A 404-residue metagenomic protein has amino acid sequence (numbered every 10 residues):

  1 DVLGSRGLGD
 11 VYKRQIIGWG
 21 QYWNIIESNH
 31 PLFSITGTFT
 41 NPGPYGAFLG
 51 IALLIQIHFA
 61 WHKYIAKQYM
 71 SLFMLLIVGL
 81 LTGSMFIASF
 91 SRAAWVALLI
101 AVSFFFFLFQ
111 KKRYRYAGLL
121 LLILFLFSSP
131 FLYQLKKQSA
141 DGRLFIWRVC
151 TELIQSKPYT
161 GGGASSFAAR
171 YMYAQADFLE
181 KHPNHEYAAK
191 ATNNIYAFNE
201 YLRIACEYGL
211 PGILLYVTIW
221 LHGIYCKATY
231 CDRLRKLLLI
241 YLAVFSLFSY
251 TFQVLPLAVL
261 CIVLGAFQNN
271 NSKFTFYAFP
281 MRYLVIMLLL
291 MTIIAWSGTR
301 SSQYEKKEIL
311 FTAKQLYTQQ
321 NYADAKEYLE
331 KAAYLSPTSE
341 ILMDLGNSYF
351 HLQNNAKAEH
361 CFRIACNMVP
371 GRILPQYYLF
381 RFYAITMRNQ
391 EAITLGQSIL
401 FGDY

Functional and structural regions predicted by a protein language model:
S5, D10-F33, G37-K112, Y116-Y133 (+3 more regions): Alpha-helical transmembrane segments of multi-pass inner-membrane proteins
Y22-S34, A164-C206: Interfacial juxtamembrane loops and adjacent helix segments that form the catalytic/substrate-binding surfaces
S129-F145, I286-Q319: Hydrophobic alpha-helical transmembrane segments in integral membrane proteins
L310-F311, E340-D344, I373-R381: Alpha-solenoid helical repeat scaffolds
S336-P337, P370, Y404: Short coil turns that delineate tetratricopeptide repeat
